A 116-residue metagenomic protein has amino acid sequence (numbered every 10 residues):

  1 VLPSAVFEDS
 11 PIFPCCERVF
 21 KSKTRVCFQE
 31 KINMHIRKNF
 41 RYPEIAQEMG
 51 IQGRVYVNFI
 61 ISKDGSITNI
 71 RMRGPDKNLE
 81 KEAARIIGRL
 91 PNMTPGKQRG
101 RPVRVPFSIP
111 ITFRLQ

Functional and structural regions predicted by a protein language model:
V1-Q116: Charge-biased low-complexity segments
